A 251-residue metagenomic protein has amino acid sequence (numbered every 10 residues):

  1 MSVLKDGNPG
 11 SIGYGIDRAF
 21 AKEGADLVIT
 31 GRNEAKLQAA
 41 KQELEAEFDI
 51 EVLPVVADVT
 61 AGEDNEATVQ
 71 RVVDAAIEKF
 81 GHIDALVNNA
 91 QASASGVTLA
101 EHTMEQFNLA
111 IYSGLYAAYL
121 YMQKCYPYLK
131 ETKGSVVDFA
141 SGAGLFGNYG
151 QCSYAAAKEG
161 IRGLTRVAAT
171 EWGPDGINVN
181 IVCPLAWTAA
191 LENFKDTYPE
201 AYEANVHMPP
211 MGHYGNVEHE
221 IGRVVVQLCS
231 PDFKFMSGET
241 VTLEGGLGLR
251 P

Functional and structural regions predicted by a protein language model:
M1-L27: Canonical Rossmann dinucleotide-binding motif of NAD(H)/NADP(H)-dependent dehydrogenases/reductases, specifically
D58-V59, P199-H219: Catalytic Tyr-x(3-8)-Lys segment
G96, F146, H207-M208, V226 (+1 more regions): Short C-terminal tail/terminal secondary-structure segment of NAD(P)H-dependent dehydrogenase/reductase domains
V97-L99, T103-N108, Y202-N205: Substrate-binding pocket helix/loop in short-chain dehydrogenase/reductase
M122, A157, T165: Active-site helix of classical SDR
S141: Residue(s) in the substrate-gating loop at a strand-loop-helix junction that position the organic substrate next
G173, N178, M236-G238: Short, small/polar-rich loop/turn modules that mediate ligand/substrate recognition or access, typified
